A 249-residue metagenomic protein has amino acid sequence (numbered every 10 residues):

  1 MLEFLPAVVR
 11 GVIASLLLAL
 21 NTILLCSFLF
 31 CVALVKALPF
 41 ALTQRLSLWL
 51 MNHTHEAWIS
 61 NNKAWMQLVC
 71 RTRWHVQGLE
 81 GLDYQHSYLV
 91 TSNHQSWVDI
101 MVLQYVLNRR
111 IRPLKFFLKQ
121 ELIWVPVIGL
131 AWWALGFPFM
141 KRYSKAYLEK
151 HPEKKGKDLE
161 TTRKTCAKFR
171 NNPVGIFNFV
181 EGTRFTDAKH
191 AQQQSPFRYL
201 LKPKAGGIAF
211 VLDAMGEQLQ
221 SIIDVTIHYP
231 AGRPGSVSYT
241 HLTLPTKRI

Functional and structural regions predicted by a protein language model:
M1-Y88, H94-S96, V102: Membrane-anchoring hydrophobic helices of lipid-metabolizing enzymes
L68-V237: Soluble catalytic domains of membrane acyltransferases
T240-T246: Conserved small/polar residues in nucleotide/adenosyl-binding loops
